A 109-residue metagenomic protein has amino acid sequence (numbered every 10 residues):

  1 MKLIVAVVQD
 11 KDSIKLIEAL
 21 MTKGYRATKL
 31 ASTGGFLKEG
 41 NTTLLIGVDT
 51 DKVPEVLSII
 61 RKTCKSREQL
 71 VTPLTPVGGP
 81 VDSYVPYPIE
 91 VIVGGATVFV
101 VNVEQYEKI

Functional and structural regions predicted by a protein language model:
M1-I109: Positively charged, small/polar-rich N-terminal and surface patches that mediate targeting and assembly and bind
